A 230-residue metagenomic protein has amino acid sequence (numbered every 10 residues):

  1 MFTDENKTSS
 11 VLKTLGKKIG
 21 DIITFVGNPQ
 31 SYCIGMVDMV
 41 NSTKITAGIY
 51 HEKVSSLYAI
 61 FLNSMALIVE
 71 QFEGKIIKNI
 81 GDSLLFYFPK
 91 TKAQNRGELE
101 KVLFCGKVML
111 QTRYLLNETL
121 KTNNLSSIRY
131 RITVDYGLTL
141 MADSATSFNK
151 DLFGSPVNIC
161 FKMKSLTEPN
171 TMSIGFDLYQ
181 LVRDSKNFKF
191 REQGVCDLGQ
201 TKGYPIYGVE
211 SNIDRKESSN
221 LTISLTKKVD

Functional and structural regions predicted by a protein language model:
M1-G20, P169-D230: Intrinsically disordered, glycine/charged-rich C-terminal tails and inter-domain linkers that flank nucleotidyl cyclase
I19-K101: Catalytic NTP-binding/metal-coordinating core of nucleotidyl cyclase/transferase enzymes
I34, V40, L138-T139, N158 (+1 more regions): Alpha-helix/helix-capping structural signal
I45, Y87, A142-D143, L181-V182: Residues that scaffold the ATP/ADP-binding catalytic core of kinase and kinase-like folds
Y58-E73, K92-I132, Y136, P156-V157 (+1 more regions): Alpha-helical scaffold within the catalytic cores of cyclic-nucleotide enzymes
I80-G81, T122-Y130, M172-F176: Acidic/histidine metal-binding catalytic segments
T122, M141-K164: Catalytic-core segments of nucleotide cyclases and related cyclic-nucleotide turnover enzymes
D135, S155-Q180: Catalytic/regulatory signature loops of cyclic-dinucleotide turnover enzymes and related class III nucleotidyl cyclases
